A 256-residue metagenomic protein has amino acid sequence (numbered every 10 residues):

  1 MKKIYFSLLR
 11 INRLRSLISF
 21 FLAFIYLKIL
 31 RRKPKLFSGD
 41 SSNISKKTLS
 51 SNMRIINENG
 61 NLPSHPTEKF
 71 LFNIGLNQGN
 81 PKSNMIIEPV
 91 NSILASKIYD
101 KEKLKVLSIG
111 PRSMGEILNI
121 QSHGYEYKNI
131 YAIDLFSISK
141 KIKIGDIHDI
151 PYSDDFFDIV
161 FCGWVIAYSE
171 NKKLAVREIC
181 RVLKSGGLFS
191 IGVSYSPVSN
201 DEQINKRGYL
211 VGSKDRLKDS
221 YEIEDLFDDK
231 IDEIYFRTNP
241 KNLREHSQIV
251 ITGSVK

Functional and structural regions predicted by a protein language model:
I25, L30-Y99: Class I SAM-dependent methyltransferase Rossmann-like catalytic core, especially the SAM/SAH-binding loop
K103-D149: Class I SAM-dependent methyltransferase SAM/SAH-binding core
G145-V160: A short acidic, Gly/Pro-enriched loop at the edge of an enzyme's catalytic core that lines a small-molecule cofactor
D158-N171: A short SAM/SAH-binding and catalytic strip from SAM-dependent methyltransferases
Y168-I179, V193: A short, conserved alpha-helix within the catalytic core of class I
G186-Y195: Conserved beta-strand signature within the Rossmann-like core of class I S-adenosyl-L-methionine
D201-Y235: Conserved Class I S-adenosyl-L-methionine
D228-K256: Core SAM-dependent methyltransferase catalytic element
